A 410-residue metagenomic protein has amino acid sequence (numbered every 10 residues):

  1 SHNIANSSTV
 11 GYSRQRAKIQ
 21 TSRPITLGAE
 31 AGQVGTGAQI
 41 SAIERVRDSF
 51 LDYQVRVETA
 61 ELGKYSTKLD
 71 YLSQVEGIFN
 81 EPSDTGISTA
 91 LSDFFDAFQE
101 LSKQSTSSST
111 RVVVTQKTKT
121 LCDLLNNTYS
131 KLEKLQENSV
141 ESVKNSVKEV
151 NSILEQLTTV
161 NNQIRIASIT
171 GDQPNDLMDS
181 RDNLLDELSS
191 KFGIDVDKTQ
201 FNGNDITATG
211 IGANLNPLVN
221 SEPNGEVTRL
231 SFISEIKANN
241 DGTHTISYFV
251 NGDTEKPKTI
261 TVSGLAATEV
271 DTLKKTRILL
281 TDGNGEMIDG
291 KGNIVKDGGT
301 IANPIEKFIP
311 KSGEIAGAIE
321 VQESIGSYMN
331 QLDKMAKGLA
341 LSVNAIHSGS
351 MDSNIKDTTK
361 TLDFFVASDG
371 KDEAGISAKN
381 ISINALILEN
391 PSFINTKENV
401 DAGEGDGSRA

Functional and structural regions predicted by a protein language model:
S1-A410: Structural signature of extracellular appendage/secretion-system components
